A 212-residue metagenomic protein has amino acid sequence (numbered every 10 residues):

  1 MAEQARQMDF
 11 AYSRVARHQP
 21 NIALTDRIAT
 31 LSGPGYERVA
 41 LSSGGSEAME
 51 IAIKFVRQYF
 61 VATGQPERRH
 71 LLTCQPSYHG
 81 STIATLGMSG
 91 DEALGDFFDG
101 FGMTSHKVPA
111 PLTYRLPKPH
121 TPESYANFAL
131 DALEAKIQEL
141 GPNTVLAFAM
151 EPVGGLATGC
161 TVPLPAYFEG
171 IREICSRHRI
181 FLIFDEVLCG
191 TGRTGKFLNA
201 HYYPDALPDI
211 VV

Functional and structural regions predicted by a protein language model:
M1-V212: Conserved N-terminal phosphate-binding loop of PLP-dependent enzymes in the Aspartate aminotransferase
